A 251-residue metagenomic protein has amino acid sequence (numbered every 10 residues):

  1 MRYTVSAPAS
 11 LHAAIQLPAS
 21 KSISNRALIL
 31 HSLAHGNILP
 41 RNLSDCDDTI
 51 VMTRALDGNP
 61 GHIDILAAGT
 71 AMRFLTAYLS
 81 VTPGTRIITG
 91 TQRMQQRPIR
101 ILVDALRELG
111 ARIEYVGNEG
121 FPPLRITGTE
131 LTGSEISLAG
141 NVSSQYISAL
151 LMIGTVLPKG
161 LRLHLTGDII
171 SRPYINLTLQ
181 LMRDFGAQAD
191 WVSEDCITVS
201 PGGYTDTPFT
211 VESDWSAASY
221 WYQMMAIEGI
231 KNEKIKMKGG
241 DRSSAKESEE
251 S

Functional and structural regions predicted by a protein language model:
M1-S251: Structural preference for solvent-exposed beta-strand-turn elements and adjacent flexible terminal/loop segments within
